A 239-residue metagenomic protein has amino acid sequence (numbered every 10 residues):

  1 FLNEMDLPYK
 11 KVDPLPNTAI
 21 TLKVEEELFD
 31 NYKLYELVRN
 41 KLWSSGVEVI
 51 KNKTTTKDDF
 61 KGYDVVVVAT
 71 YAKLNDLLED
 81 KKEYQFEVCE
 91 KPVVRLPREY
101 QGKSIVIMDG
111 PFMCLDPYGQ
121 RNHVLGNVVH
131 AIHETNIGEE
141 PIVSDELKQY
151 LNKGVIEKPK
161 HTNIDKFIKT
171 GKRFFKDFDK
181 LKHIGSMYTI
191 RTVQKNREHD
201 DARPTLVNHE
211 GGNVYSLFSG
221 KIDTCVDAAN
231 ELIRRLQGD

Functional and structural regions predicted by a protein language model:
F1, L37, K41, K166-F174 (+1 more regions): Amphipathic alpha-helical segments that form well-ordered structural scaffolds and often line/cohere around active
F1-S45, K195-V207: Flavin (FAD/FMN) cofactor-binding and adjacent substrate-gating region of FAD-dependent oxidoreductase domains
P8-K10, E48-I50, L181-G185: General small-molecule cofactor/ligand-binding pocket signal
L22-L78, C225-R235: Helical element adjacent to the flavin cofactor pocket in flavoenzyme catalytic cores
D64-D109, Y118-H123, A131-E134, D145-E146: Central helical "cap/lid" subdomain
R121, H133-R191: Flavin-binding catalytic cores
K169-D239: C-terminal catalytic lobe of FAD-dependent flavoproteins
